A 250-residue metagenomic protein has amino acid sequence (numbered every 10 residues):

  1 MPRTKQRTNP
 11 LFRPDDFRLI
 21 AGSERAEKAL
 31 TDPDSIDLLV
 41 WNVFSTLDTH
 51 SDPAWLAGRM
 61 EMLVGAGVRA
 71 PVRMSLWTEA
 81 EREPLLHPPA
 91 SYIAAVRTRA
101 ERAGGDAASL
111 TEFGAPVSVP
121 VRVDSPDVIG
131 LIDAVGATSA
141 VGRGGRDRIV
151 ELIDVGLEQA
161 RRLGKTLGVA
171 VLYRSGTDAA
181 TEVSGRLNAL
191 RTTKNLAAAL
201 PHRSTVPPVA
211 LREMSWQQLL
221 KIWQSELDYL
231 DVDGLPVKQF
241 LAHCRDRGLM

Functional and structural regions predicted by a protein language model:
M1-M250: Charged, terminal alpha-helix-loop-beta segments that serve as non-catalytic nucleic-acid engagement and/or assembly
